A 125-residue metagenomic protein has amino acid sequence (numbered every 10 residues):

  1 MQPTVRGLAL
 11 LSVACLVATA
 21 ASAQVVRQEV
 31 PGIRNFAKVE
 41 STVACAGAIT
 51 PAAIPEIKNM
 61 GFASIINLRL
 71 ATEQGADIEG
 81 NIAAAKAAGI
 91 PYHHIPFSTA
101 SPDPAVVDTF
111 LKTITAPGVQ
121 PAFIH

Functional and structural regions predicted by a protein language model:
M1-L10: Bacterial N-terminal signal peptides that target proteins for export
A9-T19: Bacterial N-terminal signal peptides
T19-A122: Cys-dependent protein tyrosine phosphatase-like superfamily
